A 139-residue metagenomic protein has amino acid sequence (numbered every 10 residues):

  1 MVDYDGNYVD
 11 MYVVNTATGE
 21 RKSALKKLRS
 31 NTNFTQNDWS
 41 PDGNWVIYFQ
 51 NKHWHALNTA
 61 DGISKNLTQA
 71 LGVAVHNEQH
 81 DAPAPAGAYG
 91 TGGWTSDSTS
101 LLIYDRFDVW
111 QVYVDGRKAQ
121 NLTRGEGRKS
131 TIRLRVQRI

Functional and structural regions predicted by a protein language model:
M1, G43-V46, S98-L101: Hydrophobic beta-strand positions that form the internal "hydrophobic ladder" of WD40/Gbeta-like beta-propeller blades
M1-Y8, H76-G93, T99: Short, conserved, GDST-rich strand-edge loop motifs in beta-rich repeat architectures
N7, D42, Q50-K52, A60 (+2 more regions): Short loop/turn segments that connect beta-strands within the blades of beta-propeller domains, predominantly WD40
Y8-G19, A56-N58, G62: Beta-propeller blade signature
G19-S23, G62-K65, R117-Q120: Predominantly a core beta-strand signature of beta-propeller blades across repeat-based propeller domains
S23-D38: Blade-loop segments of beta-propeller domains
L25-R29, S64-A86, T123-I139: Surface-exposed loop and turn segments in beta-propeller and other repeat-based domains that flank or scaffold
